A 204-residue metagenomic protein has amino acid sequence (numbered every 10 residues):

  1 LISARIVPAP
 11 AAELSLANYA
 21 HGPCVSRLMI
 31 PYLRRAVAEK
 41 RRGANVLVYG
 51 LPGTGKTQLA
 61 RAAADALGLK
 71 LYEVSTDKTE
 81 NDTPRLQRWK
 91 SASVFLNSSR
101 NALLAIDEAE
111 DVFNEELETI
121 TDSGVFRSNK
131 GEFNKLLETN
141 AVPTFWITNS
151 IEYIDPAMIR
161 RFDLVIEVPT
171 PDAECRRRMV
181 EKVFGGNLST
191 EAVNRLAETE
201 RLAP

Functional and structural regions predicted by a protein language model:
L1-E13, R201-P204: Interdomain "pre-motor" coupling segment immediately N-terminal to P-loop NTPase/helicase cores
V7-V46: Pre-Walker A (pre-P-loop) alpha-helix and adjacent loop at the N terminus of AAA/AAA+ ATPase modules, a conserved
A44-V74, A92-F95: Walker A/P-loop
L71-S99, I120, G124-R127: Short glycine-rich substrate-engagement loop in P-loop NTPases that contacts/grips substrate
E110-F145, N149-L164: Conserved catalytic/switch belt of AAA+ P-loop NTPases
T148, D163-K182: Conserved AAA+ ATPase "SRH/arginine-finger" region at the nucleotide-binding site
R177, F184-P204: Conserved AAA+ ATPase small/helical "lid" subdomain
